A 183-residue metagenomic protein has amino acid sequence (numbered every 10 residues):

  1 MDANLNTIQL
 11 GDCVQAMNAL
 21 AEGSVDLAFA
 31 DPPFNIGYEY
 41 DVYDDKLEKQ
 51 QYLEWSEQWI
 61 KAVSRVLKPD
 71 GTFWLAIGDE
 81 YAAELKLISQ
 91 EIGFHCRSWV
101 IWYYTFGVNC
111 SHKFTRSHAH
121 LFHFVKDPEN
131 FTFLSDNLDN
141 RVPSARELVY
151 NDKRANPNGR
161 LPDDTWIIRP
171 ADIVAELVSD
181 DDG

Functional and structural regions predicted by a protein language model:
M1-G183: Core catalytic lobe of class I
